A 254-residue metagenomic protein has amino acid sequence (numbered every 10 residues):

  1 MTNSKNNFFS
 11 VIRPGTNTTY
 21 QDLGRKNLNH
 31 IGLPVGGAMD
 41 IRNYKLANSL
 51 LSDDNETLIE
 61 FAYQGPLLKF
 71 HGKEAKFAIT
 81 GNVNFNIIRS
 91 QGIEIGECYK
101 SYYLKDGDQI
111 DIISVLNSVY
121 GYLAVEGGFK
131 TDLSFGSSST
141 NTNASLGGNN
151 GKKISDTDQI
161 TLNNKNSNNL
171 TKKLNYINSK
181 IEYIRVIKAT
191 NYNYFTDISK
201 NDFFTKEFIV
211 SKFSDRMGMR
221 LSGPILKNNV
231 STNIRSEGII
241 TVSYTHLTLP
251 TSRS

Functional and structural regions predicted by a protein language model:
M1-L247, S252: Conserved "landmark" site that anchors the functional core of diverse proteins
